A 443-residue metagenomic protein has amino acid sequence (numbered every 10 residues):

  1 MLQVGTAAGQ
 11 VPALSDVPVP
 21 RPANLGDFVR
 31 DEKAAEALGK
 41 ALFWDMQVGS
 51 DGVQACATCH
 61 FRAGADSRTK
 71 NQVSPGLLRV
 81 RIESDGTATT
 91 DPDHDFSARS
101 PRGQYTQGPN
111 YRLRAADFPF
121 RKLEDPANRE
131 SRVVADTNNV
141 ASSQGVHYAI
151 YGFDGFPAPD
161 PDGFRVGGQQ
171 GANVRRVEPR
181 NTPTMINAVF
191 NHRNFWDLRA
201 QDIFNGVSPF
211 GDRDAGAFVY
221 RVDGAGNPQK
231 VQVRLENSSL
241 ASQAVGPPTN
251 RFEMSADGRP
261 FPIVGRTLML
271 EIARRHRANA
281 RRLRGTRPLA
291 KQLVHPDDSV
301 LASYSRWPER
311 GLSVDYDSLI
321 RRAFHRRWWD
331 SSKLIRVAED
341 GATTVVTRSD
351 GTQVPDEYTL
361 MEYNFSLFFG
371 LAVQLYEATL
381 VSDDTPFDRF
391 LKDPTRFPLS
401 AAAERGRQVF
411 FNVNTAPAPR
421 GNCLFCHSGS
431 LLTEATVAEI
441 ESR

Functional and structural regions predicted by a protein language model:
V4-R443: Periplasmic c-type cytochrome electron-transfer domains
